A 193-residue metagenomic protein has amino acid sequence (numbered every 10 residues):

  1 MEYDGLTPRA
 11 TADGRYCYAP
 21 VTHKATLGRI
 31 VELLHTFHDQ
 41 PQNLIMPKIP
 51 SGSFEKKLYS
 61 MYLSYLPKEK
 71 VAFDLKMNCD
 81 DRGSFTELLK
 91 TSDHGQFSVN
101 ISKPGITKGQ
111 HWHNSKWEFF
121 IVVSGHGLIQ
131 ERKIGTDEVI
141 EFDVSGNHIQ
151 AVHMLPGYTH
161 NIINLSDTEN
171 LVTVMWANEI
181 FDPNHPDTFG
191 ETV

Functional and structural regions predicted by a protein language model:
M1-T22, E32-L33: Alpha-helical substrate-binding/gating segment
Y16, P20-H23, L27, D39-S64: Terminal hydrophobic/aromatic helix or amphipathic segment near a protein terminus
V71-Q110: A short glycine-rich, His/Asp/Glu-containing loop-to-beta-strand
F85, G109-H111, I129-E131, A151-M154 (+1 more regions): Short beta-strand His + acidic residue motifs that chelate non-heme Fe in jelly-roll/DSBH and cupin folds
H94, I106-F119, G146-H148: A short beta-loop-beta micro-motif enriched in histidine and acidic residues
S115-I134: Glycine- and acidic-residue-biased ligand/ion/polar-headgroup-sensing regions
K133-Y158: Short acidic-glycine-tyrosine-enriched beta hairpin
T136-E138, L165-V193: Double-stranded beta-helix
